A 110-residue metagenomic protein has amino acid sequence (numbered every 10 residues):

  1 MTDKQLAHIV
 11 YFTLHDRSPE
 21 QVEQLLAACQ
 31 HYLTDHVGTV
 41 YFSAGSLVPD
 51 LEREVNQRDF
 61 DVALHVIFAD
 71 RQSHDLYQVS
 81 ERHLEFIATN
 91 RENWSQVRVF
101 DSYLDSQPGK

Functional and structural regions predicted by a protein language model:
M1-D61, H65, A69-L76, Y103-K110: Short S/T/G/P-rich N-terminal loop/turn motif that feeds into the first structured element of a domain
G38-S43, T89-D101: Conserved short beta-strand edge segments in small beta-sheet-based binding/regulatory domains
R71-E92, V97: C-terminal structural segments of small proteins and small subunits
